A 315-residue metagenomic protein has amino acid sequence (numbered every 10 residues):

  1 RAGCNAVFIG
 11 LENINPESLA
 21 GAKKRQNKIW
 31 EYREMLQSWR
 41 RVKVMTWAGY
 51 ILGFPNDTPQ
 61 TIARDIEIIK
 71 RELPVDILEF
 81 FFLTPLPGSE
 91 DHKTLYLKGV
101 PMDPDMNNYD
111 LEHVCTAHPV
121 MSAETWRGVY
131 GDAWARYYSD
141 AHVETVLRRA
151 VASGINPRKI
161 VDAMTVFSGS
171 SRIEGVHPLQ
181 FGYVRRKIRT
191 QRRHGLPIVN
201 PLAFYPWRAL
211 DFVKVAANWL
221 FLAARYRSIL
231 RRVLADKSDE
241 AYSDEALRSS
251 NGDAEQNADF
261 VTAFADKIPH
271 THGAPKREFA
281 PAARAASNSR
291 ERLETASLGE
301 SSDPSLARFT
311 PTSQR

Functional and structural regions predicted by a protein language model:
A2-E17, R25-D91, M102-P104, D132-R148 (+2 more regions): Conserved C-terminal portion of the radical SAM core fold that forms the substrate/S-adenosylmethionine-binding
N15-E17, D110-V114: Short glycine/proline-rich turn/loop motifs
K23-K24, Y96-V100: A generic structural signal for secondary-structure junctions that act as hinges or helix/strand caps at the edges
P74-V75, N108-Y109, W126-R127: Short hydrophobic/aromatic segments of transmembrane alpha-helices and their interfaces
E90, L95, H113-R315: Radical SAM enzyme core and accessory elements
M102-E112: Aromatic- and acidic-residue-enriched carbohydrate-binding clefts of CAZyme catalytic domains
